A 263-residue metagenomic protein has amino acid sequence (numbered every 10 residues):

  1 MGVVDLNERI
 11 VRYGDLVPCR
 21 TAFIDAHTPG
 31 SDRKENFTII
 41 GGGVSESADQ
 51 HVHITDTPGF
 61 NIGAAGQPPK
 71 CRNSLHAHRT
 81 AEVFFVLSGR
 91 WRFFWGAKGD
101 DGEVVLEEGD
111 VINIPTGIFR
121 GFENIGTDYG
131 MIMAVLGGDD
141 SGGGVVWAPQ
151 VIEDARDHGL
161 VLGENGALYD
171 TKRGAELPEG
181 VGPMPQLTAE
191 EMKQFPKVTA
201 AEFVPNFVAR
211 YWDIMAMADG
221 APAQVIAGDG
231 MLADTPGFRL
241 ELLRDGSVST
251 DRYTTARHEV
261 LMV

Functional and structural regions predicted by a protein language model:
M1-P58, E164-R252: A short, N-terminal "cap"/entry segment at the start of jelly-roll beta-barrel domains of the cupin/DSBH fold
Q50-T55, R72-H78, W95, E103-V104 (+3 more regions): Short histidine-centered beta-strand/loop micro-motifs that create catalytic or ligand/metal-coordination sites
G59, A64-P69, A77-A97, V135-G137 (+2 more regions): Short, conserved beta-strand element in jelly-roll/cupin
C71, R79-T80, I118-F119, D128: A generic "binding-loop/recognition-motif" signal
R72-S74, R92, V111-I112, T116-F122: Histidine-centered metal-chelating micro-motifs
V83-F85, N113, T127-V146: A short hydrophobic beta-strand segment most commonly corresponding to one strand of the jelly-roll/cupin
A97-T116: Short acidic-glycine-tyrosine-enriched beta hairpin
D140-I152, H158-A175, T235: Intrinsically disordered, low-complexity, charge-dense segments enriched in Lys/Arg and Glu/Asp interspersed
